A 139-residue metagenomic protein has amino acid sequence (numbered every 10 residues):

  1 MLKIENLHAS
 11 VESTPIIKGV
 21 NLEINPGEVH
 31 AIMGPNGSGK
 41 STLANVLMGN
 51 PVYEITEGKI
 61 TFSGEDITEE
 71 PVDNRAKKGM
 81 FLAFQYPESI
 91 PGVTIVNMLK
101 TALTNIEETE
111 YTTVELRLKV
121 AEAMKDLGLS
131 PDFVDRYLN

Functional and structural regions predicted by a protein language model:
L2-I4, I17: Conserved structural motif at the start of ABC-family nucleotide-binding domains
T14-I17, N74: Short coil-to-beta microelement around the adenine-binding A-loop and adjacent beta1/P-loop entry of ABC ATPase
M33-P35: The feature captures the beta-strand-to-loop junction immediately N-terminal to the Walker
S41: Walker A/P-loop
M48: Helix-to-loop junction immediately C-terminal to a conserved catalytic motif
K59-R75, N139: ABC ATPase NBD Q-loop/coupling interface
M80, E88-N139: ABC-family P-loop ATPase nucleotide-binding domains
